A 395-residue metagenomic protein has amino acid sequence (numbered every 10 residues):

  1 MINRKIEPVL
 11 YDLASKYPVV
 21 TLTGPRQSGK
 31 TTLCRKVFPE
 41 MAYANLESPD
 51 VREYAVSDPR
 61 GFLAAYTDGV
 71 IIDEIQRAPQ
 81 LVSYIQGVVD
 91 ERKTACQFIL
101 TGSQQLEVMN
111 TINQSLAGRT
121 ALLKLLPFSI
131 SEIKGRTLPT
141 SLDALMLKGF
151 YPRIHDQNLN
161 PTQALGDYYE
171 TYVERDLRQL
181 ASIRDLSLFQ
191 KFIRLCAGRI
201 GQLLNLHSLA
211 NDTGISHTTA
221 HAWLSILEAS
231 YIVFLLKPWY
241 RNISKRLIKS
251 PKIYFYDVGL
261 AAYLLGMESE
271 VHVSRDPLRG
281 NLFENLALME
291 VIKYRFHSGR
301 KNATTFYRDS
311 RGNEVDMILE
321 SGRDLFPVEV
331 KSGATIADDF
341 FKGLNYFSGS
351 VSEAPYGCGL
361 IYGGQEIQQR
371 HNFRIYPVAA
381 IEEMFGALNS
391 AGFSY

Functional and structural regions predicted by a protein language model:
M1-L13: Pre-Walker A adenine-sensing motif
L22: Hydrophobic anchor at the beta1->P-loop junction of P-loop NTPases
K30: Conserved lysine of the Walker
L33: Hydrophobic positions on the alpha1 helix immediately C-terminal to the Walker A/P-loop
V82-L106, Q114: Conserved catalytic/switch belt of AAA+ P-loop NTPases
L106-A121, L138: Short regulatory helix/loop adjacent to the ATP-binding pocket of P-loop NTPases
T137, G363-Y395: Domain-level recognition of nuclease-like catalytic cores that cleave nucleotide substrates
L159-L325: Accessory nucleic acid-recognition modules appended to NTPase machines
